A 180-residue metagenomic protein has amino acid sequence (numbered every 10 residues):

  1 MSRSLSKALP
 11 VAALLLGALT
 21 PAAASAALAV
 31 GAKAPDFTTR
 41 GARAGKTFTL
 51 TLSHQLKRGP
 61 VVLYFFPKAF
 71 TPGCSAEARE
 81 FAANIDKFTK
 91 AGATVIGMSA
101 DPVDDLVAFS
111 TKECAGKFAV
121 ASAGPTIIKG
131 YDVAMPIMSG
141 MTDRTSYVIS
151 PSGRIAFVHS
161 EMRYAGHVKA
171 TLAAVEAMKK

Functional and structural regions predicted by a protein language model:
M1-A12: Bacterial N-terminal signal peptides that target proteins for export
L15-G41: N-proximal helix/coil linker or "cap" segments that precede and/or mark the start of modular domains
P35, P60, D143-T145: Short loop/turn microsegments at loop-to-beta-strand junctions
T38-P60: A short beta-strand-turn-helix
L52-A76: Short active-site neighborhood of thiol/selenol oxidoreductases, capturing the structured segment around
F70, S75-A115, T126-G130: Structural microenvironment flanking redox-active thiols in thiol-disulfide oxidoreductases
A115-F118, M135-Y147: Structural micro-motif
T142-K180: Thiol-/selenol-based redox modules, centered on thioredoxin-like and closely related oxidoreductase domains
